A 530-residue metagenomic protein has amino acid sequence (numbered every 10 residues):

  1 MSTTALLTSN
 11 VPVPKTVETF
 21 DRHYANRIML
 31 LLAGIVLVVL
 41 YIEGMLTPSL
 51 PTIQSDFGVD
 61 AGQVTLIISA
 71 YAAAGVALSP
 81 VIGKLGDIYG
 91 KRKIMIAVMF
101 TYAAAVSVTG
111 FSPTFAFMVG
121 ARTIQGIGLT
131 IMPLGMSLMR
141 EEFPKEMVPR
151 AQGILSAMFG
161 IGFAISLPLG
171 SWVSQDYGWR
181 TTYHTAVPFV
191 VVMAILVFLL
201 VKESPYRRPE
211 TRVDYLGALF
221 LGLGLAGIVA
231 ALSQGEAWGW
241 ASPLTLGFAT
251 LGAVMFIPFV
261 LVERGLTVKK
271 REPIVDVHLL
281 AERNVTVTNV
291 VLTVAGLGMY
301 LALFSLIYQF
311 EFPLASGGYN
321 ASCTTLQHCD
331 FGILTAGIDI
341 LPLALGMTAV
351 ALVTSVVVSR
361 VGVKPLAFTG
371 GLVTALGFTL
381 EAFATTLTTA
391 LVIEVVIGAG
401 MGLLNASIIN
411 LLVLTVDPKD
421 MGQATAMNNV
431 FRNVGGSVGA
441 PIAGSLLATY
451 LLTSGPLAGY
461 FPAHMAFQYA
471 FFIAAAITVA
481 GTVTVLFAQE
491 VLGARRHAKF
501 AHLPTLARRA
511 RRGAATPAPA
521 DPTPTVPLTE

Functional and structural regions predicted by a protein language model:
M1-Y41, S55: Cytosolic juxtamembrane N-terminal segment immediately preceding the first transmembrane helix of multi-pass
I28-P51, G58-G62, I68, K269-L404: Transmembrane core module of solute transporters
T52, P80-K84, I88, W172 (+1 more regions): Membrane-interface helix termini in secondary transporters
D56-G58, G90, G110-F117, P144 (+1 more regions): Helix-breaking motifs and short loop linkers at transmembrane-helix boundaries and internal kinks in secondary membrane
S69-I82, P133-M136, L341-V353: Central cavity-lining transmembrane alpha-helices of secondary-active solute carriers, predominantly the Major
A77-P113: Conserved MFS/SLC helix-loop-helix module at the cytosolic interface between two early adjacent transmembrane helices
T101, A105-V108, A116-I124, T388-V396: Paired small-residue
Q175-V291, G298, A474-A475, E490 (+2 more regions): Hydrophobic transmembrane-helix bundles of small-molecule transporters
